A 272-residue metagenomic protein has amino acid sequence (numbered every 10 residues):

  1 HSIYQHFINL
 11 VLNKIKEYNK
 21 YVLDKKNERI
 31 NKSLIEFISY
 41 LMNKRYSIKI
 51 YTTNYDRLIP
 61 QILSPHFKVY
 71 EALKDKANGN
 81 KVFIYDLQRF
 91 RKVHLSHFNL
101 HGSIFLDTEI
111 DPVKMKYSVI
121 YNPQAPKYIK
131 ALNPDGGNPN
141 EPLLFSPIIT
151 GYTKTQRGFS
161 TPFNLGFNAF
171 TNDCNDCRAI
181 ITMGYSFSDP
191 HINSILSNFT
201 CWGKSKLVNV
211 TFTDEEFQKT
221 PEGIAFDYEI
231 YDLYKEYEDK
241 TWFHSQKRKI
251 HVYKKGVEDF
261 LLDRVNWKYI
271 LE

Functional and structural regions predicted by a protein language model:
H1-E17: N-terminal accessory alpha/beta regions
H1-Q5, L41-F145: Extended, H/D-rich, highly charged conserved domains that either
Y21-K25, S47-I50: Flexible, glycine/proline-enriched loop segments at strand-loop-helix junctions that form or flank small-ligand binding
V22-I30, T155-P162, Y185-S186: Short, flexible loop segments at the rims of nucleotide/cofactor-binding pockets, characterized by
K25-Y40, P162-F170: A short, well-structured juxtamembrane/interface segment
L34, I59-P60, S188-N193: Short, well-ordered alpha-helical microsegments
P134, F145-T161: Glycine-rich phosphate- or other oxyanion-binding loops that anchor nucleotides, phosphorylated ligands
R157, T161, F167-E272: SIR2/sirtuin-family catalytic core signature
